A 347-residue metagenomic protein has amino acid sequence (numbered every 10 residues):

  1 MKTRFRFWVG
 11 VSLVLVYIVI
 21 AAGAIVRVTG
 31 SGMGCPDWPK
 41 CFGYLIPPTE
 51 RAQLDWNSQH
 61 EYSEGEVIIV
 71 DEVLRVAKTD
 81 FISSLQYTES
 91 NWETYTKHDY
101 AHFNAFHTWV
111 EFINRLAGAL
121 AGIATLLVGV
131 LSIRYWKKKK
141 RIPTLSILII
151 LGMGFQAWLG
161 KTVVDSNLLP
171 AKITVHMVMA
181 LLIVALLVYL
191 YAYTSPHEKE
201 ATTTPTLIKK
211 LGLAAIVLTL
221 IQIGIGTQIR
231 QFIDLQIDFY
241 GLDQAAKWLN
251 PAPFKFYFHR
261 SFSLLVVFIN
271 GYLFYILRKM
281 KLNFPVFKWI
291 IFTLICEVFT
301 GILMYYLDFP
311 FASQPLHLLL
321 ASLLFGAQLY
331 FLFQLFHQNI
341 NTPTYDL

Functional and structural regions predicted by a protein language model:
F5-G32, V217-Q228: N-terminal signal-anchor transmembrane alpha helix
R6-V9, K139-I149, L207-G212, K281-T293 (+1 more regions): Membrane-interfacial loop-to-transmembrane alpha-helix junctions, especially the N-terminal start
I25-D37, F103, A157-M177, R230-D243 (+1 more regions): Interfacial helix-loop-helix junctions of multi-pass membrane proteins
Q59-A121, K255-H259: Individual transmembrane alpha-helix segments
W109-L127, K172-I183, F254-I269, Q314-S322: Membrane-interface loop-to-helix entry segments
A121-F155, K199, K279, N283 (+1 more regions): Juxtamembrane interface at the cytosolic side of transmembrane helices
Y189-A215, Y330-L347: A juxtamembrane structural motif centered on a specific transmembrane helix
Q222-V266, G271-R278: Membrane-interfacial catalytic/cofactor-binding modules of polytopic membrane enzymes
